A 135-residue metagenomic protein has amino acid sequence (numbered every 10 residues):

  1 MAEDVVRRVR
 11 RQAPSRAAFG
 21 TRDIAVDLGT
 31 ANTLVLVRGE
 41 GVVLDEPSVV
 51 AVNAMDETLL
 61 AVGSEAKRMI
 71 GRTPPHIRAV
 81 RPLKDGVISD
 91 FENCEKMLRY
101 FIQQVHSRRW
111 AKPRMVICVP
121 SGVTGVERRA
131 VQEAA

Functional and structural regions predicted by a protein language model:
M1-A135: Nucleotide/phosphate-binding catalytic cleft detector across ATP-hydrolyzing and phosphate-transferring enzymes
